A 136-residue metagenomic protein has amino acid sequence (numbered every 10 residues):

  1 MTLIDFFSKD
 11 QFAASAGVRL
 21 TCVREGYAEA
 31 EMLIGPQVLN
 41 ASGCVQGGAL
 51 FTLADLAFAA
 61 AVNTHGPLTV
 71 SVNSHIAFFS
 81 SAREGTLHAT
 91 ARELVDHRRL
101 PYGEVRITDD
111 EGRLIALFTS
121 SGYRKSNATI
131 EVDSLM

Functional and structural regions predicted by a protein language model:
M1-M136: Terminal targeting signals and extreme-terminal segments of soluble enzymes
